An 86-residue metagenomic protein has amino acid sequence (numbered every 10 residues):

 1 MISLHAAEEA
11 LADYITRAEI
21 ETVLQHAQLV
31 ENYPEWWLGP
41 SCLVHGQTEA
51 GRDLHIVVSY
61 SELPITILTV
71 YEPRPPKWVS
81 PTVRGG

Functional and structural regions predicted by a protein language model:
M1-G86: Ribonuclease/tRNase effector modules and their secretory precursors
